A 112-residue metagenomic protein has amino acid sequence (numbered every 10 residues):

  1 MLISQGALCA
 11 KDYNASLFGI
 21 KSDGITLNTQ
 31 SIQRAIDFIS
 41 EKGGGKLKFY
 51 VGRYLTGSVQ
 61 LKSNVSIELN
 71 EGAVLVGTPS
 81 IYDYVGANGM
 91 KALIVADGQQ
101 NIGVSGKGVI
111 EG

Functional and structural regions predicted by a protein language model:
M1-G112: Extracellular/periplasmic carbohydrate-active domains that bind, remodel, or depolymerize complex polysaccharides
